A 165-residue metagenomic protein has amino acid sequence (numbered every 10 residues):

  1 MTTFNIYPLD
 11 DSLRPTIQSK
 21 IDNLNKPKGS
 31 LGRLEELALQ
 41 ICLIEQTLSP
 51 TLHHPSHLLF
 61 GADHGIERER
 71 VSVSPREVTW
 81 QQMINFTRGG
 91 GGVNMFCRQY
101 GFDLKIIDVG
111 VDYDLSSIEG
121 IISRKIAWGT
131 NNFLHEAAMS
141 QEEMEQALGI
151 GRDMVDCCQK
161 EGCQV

Functional and structural regions predicted by a protein language model:
M1-V165: N-terminal loops that bind phosphate or other acidic moieties and the adjacent beta-alpha structural core
